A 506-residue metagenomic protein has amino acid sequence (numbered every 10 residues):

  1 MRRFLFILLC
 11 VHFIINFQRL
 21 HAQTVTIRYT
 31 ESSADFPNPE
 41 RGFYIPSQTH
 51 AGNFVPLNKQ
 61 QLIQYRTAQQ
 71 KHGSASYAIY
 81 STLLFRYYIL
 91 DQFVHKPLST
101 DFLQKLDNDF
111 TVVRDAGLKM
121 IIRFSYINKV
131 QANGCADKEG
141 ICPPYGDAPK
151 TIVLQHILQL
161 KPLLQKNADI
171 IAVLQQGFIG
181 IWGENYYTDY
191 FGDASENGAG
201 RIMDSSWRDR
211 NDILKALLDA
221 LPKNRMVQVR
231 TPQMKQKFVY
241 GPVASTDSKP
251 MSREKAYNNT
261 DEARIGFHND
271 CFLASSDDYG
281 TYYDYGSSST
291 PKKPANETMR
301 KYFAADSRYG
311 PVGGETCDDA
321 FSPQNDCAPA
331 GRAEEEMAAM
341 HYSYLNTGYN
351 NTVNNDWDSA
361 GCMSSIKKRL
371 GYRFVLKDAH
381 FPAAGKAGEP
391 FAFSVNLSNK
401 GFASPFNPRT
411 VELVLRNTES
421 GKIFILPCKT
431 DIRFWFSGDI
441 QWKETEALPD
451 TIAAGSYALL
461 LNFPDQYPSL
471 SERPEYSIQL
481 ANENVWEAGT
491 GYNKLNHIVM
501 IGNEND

Functional and structural regions predicted by a protein language model:
M1-Q23: Bacterial Sec-dependent N-terminal signal peptides
Q23-L83, Y87: Boundary/entry segment of secreted carbohydrate-active catalytic domains
P46, I170-Y349: Catalytic-core regions of glycoside hydrolase
Y65-Q131, A136, I152-V153, L221 (+1 more regions): Aromatic-lined substrate-binding rim segments of carbohydrate-active enzymes
I89-D101, E139-T151, D193-W207: The substrate-binding groove and active-site-proximal loops of carbohydrate-active enzymes, especially glycoside
F102-K119, C142-V173, S206-A220: An active-site-proximal structural segment forming one wall of the substrate-binding cleft that immediately precedes
C327-F381: Catalytic cores of secreted or luminal carbohydrate-active enzymes
I366-D506: Extracellular/luminal regions of secreted and cell-surface proteins that mediate adhesion/ECM remodeling
